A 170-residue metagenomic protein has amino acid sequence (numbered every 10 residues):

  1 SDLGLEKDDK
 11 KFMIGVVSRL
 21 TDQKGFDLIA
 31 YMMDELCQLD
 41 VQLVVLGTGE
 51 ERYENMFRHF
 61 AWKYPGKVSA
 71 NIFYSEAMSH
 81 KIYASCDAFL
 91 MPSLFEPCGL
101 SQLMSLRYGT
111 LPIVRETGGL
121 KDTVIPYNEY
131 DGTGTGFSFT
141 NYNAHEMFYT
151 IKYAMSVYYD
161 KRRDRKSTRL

Functional and structural regions predicted by a protein language model:
S1-D8: Donor nucleotide-sugar binding/catalytic pocket of nucleotide-sugar-dependent glycosyltransferases
K7, D40, V44-K81, S138: Nucleotide-activated donor-binding/catalytic signature segment of Leloir-type glycosyltransferases, i.e., the conserved
D8-Q23: Conserved donor-binding/catalytic core segment of Leloir-type glycosyltransferases
I14, I29-M32, L43: A structural motif in glycosyltransferase catalytic domains
R19, L46-T48, F73, R115-T117 (+1 more regions): Cofactor-binding loop segments of dinucleotide-utilizing enzymes, especially the Rossmann-like FAD- and NAD(P)+-binding
T21-D34: A conserved mid-protein helix/loop that constitutes part of the nucleotide-sugar donor-binding site
K81-K166: Catalytic binding pocket for nucleotide-activated donors in carbohydrate/polymer assembly enzymes
T168-L170: Conserved small/polar residues in nucleotide/adenosyl-binding loops
